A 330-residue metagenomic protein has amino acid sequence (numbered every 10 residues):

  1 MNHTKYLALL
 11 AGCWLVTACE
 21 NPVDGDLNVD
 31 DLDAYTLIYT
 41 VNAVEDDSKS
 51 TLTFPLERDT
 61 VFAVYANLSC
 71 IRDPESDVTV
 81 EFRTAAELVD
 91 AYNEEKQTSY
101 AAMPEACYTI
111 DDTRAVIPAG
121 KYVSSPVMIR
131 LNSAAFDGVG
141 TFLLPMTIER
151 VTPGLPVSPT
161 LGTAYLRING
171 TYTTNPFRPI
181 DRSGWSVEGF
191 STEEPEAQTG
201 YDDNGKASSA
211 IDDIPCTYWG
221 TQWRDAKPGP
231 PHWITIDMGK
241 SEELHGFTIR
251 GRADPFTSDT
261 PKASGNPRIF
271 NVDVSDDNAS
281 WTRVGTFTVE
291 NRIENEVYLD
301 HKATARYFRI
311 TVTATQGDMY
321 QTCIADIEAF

Functional and structural regions predicted by a protein language model:
L15-A18: C-terminal motif of bacterial Sec signal peptides marking the signal peptidase cleavage site
E20-I110, P118, Y122-S124, A135-F142 (+2 more regions): Acidic/polar, low-complexity intrinsically disordered N-terminal segments immediately downstream of a Sec signal
Y65-S69, R130, D237, R250: Short edge beta-strand/loop segments characteristic of extracellular beta-sandwich folds
A115-V123, T288-R292: Short proline/glycine- and polar residue-rich coil/turn motifs
Y165-D237, R252-S264: Disordered, acidic Ser/Thr/Pro-rich linker "stalks" and the adjacent N-terminal cap of the next globular domain
G229-P231, G239-T248, T304-R306: Extended extracellular/luminal ectodomain segments enriched in beta-structured repeat modules
E242-T260, I310: A short beta-strand element within beta-rich, extracytoplasmic domains of secreted/secretory-pathway proteins
S258-F330: Trp- and acidic/polar-enriched beta-sheet ligand-binding modules for extracellular glycan and matrix recognition
